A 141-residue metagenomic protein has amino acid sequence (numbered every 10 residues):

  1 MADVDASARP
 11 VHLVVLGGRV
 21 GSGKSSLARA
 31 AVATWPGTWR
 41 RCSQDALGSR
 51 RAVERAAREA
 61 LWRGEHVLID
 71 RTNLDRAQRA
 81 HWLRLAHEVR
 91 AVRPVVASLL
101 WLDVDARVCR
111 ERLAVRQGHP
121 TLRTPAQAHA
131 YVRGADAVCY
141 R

Functional and structural regions predicted by a protein language model:
A2-G17, T34-P36, R107-R141: Conserved GTP-binding G-domain of TRAFAC-class P-loop NTPases and closely related GTPase folds
P10, V14, R19-A80: Conserved substrate/cofactor phosphate-moiety recognition/catalytic segment in nucleotide-dependent phosphotransferases
R40-S43, R90, V96, T121-L122: Short hydrophobic/aromatic-enriched beta-strand-loop microsegments
E54, R76-R79, D103, H129 (+1 more regions): Amphipathic alpha-helical transducer elements in NTP-driven molecular machines
E59-W62, E88-P94: Conserved catalytic network of the ASCE P-loop NTPase/AAA+ motor domain
R76-A91, S98: Amphipathic helical hotspot of TIR/SEFIR-family domains
R90-L113: Conserved phosphate-donor/acceptor-positioning beta-strand/loop module used by diverse small-molecule
